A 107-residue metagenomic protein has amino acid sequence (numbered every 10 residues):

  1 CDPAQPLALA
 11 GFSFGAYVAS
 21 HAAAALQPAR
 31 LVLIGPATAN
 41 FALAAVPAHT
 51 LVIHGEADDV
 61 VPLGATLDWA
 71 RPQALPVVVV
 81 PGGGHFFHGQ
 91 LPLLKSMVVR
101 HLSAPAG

Functional and structural regions predicted by a protein language model:
L9-G11, I34: Short beta-strand immediately N-terminal to the catalytic nucleophile in serine-hydrolase-like folds
G11-A19: Gly/Ala-rich beta-loop-alpha elbow adjacent to hydrolase catalytic centers
Q27-T38: A conserved short beta-strand
V46, V52-H54, D58: Short beta-strand/loop motif that positions the catalytic acidic residue of the alpha/beta-hydrolase fold
E56-V61, H85-F86: Acidic catalytic loop of the alpha/beta-hydrolase fold
P62-A70: Short alpha-helix in the alpha/beta-hydrolase fold that links the catalytic acid
V78-G84: Short glycine-rich catalytic loops that host catalytic nucleophiles or stabilize transition states across multiple
H88-H101: Post-His helix in hydrolase/transferase enzymes
